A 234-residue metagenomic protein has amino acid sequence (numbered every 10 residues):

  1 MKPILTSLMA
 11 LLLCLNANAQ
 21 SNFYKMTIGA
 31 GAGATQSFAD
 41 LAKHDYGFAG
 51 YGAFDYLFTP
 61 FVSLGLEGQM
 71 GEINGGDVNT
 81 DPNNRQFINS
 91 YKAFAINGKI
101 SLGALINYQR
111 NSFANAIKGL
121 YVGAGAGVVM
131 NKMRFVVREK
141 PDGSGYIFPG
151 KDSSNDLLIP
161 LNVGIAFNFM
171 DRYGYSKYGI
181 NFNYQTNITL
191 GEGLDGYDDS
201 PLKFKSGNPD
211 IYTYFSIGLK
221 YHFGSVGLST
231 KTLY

Functional and structural regions predicted by a protein language model:
A19-L57, K220: Short glycine/proline- and aromatic-enriched beta-strand/turn motifs that initiate or cap beta-hairpins
Q20-K25, F61, L105-K118, F169-Y178 (+1 more regions): Short loop/turn motifs that connect adjacent beta-strands in outer-membrane beta-barrel proteins
Y24, H44-G50, S90-F94, K118 (+2 more regions): Residues that define the transmembrane beta-barrel architecture of outer-membrane proteins
A30-A34, G52-Y56, I96-I100, A124-V128 (+3 more regions): Residues on the lipid-exposed face of transmembrane beta-strands in outer-membrane beta-barrel proteins
T35-S37, G71-G75, G103, G127-M133 (+2 more regions): Structural signature of outer-membrane beta-barrel domains
Q36-D40, D77-I88, S144-D152, P201-G207: Extracellular loop and loop/strand-boundary signature of outer-membrane beta-barrel proteins
V62-P141: Gram-negative (and chloroplast) outer-membrane scaffold detector with strong preference for beta-barrel transmembrane
V78, Y91, N168-Y234: Predominantly the C-terminal beta-signal and adjacent terminal strand-loop region of outer-membrane beta-barrel
